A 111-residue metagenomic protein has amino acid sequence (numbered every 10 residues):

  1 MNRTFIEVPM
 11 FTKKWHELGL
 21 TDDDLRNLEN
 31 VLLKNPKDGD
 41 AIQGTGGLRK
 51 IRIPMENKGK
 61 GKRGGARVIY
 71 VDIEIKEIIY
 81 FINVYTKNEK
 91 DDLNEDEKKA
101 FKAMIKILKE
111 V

Functional and structural regions predicted by a protein language model:
M1, D22, R26-N27, K34 (+5 more regions): Sequence/structural signature of beta-propeller domains
M1-D24: Arg/Lys-rich, positively charged N-terminal/basic patches that mediate binding to nucleic acids
V8, L25-L33, G39-T45: N-terminal targeting/export leaders
P9, R52, Y85: Anionic group-transfer/hydrolysis microenvironments
G39-F81: Basic/aromatic recognition patch in beta-strand/loop cores that engages polyanionic ligands
D72-V111: Enriched for short, Lys/Arg-rich terminal
